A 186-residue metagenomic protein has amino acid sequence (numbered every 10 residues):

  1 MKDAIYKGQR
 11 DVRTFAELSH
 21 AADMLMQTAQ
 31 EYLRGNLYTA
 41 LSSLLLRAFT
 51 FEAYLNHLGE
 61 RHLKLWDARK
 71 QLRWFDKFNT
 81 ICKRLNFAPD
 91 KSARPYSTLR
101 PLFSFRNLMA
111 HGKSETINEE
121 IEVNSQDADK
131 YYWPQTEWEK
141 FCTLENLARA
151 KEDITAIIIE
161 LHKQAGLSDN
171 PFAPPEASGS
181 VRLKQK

Functional and structural regions predicted by a protein language model:
M1-A40, E152-A156, H162, R182-K186: Charged alpha-helical initiation segments
G8-A16, N36-L44, A48, S92-L99 (+3 more regions): Amphipathic, non-membrane alpha-helical segments in soluble helical-bundle scaffolds
L25-A29, R61-K64, K113-E122: Short regulatory "switch" loops immediately downstream of catalytic or recognition motifs within protein catalytic
T28-E31, K83-A88: Short, charged/polar, low-complexity loop and linker segments that flank or interrupt alpha-helical bundles
E31, G59-E60, H111, K163: A generic secondary-structure boundary signal that marks alpha-helix termini
L41-T80: Short, contiguous, well-structured surface segments enriched in hydrophobic/aromatic residues
P89-P101, F105-P174, Q185-K186: Charge-enriched, short contiguous segments at helix-coil
